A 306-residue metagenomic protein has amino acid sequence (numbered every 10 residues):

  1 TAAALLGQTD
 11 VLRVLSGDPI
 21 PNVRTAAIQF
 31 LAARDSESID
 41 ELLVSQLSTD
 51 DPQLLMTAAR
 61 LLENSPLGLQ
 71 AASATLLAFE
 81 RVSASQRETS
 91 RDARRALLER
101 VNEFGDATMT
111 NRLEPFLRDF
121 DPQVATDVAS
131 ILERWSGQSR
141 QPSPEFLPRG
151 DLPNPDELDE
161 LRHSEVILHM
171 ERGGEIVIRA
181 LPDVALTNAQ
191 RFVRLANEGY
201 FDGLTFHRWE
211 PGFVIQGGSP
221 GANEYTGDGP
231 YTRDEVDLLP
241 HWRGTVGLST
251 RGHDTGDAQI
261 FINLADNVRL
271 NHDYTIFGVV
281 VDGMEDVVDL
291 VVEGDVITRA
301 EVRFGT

Functional and structural regions predicted by a protein language model:
T1-L6, R13-G17, N22-S36, S45 (+4 more regions): Structural detector for internal amphipathic alpha-helices that build alpha-solenoid repeat scaffolds
Q8-T9, I39-D40, A72, M109-T110: Core helices of alpha-solenoid repeat scaffolds
T9-V11, D273: Short hydrophobic "helix-edge" motifs at membrane interfaces and signal-peptide entry regions
D50-L55, P230-R233: Short, charged, low-hydrophobicity "junction" segments
L67-L77, R81-T306: Cyclophilin-like peptidyl-prolyl cis-trans isomerases
